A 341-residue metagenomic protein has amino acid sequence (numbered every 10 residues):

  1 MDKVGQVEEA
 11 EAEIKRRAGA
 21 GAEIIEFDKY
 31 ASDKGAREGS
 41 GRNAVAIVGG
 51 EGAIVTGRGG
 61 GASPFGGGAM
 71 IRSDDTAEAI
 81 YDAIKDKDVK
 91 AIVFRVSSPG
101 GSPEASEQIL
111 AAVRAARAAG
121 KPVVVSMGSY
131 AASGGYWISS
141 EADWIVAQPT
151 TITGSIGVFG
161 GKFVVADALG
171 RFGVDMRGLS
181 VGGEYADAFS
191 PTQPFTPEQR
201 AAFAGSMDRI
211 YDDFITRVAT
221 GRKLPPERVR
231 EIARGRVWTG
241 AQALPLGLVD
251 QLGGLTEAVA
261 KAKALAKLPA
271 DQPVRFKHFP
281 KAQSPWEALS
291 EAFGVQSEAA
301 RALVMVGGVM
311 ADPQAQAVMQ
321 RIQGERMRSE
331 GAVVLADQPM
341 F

Functional and structural regions predicted by a protein language model:
M1-E13, A166-D271: Charged, glycine-interspersed solvent-exposed loop segments at helix/strand-loop junctions that cap or gate access
D2-A91, R95, M176, S180-V181 (+3 more regions): Intrinsically disordered, low-complexity segments enriched in small/flexible residues
G21-Y30, V146-T150, F163-F172, T196-A202 (+1 more regions): Short, structured secondary-structure boundary patches
R37-A168, D208: Cleft-lining beta-strand/loop regions that shape enzyme active-site pockets
V96-G101, Y130-S133, I156, R230 (+3 more regions): Acidic/histidine-enriched alpha-helical segments
P103-Q108, Q242-P245, A288-A292: Short glycine/threonine-rich loop-to-helix capping motif typified by GTGT followed within a few residues by an Asp-Pro
